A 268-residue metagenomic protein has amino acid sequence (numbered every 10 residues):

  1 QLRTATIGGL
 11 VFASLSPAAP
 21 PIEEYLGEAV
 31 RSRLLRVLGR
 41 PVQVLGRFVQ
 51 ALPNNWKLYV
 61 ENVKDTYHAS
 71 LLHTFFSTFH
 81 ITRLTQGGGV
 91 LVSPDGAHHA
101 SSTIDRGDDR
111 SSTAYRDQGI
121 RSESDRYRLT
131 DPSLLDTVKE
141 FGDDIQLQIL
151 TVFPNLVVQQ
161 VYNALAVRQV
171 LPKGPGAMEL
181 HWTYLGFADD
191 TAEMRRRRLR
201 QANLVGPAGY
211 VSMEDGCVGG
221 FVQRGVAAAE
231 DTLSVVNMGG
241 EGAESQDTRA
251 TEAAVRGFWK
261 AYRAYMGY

Functional and structural regions predicted by a protein language model:
L2-Y268: C-terminal catalytic domain of Rieske-type non-heme iron oxygenases
